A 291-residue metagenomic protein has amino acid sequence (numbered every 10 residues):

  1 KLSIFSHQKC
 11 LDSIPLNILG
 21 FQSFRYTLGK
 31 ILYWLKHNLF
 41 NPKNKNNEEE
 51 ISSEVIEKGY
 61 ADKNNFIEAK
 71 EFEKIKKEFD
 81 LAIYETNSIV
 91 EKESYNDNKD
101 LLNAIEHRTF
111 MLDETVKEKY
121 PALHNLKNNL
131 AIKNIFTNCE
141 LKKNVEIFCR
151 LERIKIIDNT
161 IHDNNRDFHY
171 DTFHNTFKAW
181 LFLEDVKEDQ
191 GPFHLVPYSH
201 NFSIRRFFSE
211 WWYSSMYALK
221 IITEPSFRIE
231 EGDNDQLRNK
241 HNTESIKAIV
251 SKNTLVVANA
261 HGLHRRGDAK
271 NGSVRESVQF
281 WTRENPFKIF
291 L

Functional and structural regions predicted by a protein language model:
K1-S6, L11, P15, R205-Y213 (+1 more regions): Non-heme Fe(II)/2-oxoglutarate
L2-K9, S13-K58, N64-R166: Non-heme Fe(II)-dependent double-stranded beta-helix
A104-D113, K240-G267, R275: Short, active-site-adjacent segments that bind or coordinate small-molecule cofactors and metal centers
L151-K155, Y170-T172, L181-D185, P197: Short, structured patches in soluble enzyme cores that scaffold and shape functional sites
N159-N165, K178-W180, D189-V196, I204-F208 (+1 more regions): A short secondary-structure junction signal
N165-T172, L263-R266: Histidine-centered catalytic micro-motifs
T172-E188, I249-V250, W281-T282: Short, conserved beta-strand element in jelly-roll/cupin
D189-V257: Double-stranded beta-helix
